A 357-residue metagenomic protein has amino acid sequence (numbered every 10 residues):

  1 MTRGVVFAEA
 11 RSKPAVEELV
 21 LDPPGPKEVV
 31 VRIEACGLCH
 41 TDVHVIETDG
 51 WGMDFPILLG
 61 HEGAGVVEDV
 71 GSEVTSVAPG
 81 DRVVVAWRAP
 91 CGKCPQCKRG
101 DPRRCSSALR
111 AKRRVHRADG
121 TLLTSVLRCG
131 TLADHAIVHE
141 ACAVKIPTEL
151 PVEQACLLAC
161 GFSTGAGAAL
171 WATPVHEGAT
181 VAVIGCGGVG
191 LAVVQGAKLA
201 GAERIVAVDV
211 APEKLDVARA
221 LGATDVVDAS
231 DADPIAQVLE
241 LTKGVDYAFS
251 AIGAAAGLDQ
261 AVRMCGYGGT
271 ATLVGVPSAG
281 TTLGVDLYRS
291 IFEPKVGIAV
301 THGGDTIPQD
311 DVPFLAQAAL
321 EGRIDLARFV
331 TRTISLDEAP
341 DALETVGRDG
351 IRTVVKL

Functional and structural regions predicted by a protein language model:
R3, A15, R32, A64-V66 (+1 more regions): Residues located in well-ordered beta-strands
D22-C36, D49-K98, R103, L127 (+2 more regions): Glycine-rich beta-strand-centered segment in the early N-terminal region that forms part of a ligand/cofactor-binding
R32, C91-I184: NAD(P)H dinucleotide-binding glycine-rich loop of Rossmann-like/cofactor-binding domains, especially the beta1-alpha1
S76-P79, E177, Y267: Short, flexible surface segments
R82-V83, A141-C142, P147-D231, A236: Mid-domain Rossmann-like dinucleotide-binding core that forms the NAD(H)/NADP(H) cofactor-binding site
T173-V175, D216, A220-G297: Glycine-rich cofactor phosphate-binding loops and adjacent beta1-alpha1 units of small-molecule cofactor enzyme domains
A211, P277, G304: Residues in the short beta-alpha loop(s) of Rossmann-like NAD(P)-binding domains
D259-R263, Y267, Q309-L357: C-terminal hydrophobic helical "lid"/dimerization subdomain of Rossmann-like NAD(P)H-dependent oxidoreductases
